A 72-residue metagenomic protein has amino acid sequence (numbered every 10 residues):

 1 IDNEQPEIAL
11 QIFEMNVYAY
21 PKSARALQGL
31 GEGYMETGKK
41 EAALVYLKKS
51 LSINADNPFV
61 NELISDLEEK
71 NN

Functional and structural regions predicted by a protein language model:
E14-Y18, L51-S52: Conserved structural position within tetratricopeptide repeats
